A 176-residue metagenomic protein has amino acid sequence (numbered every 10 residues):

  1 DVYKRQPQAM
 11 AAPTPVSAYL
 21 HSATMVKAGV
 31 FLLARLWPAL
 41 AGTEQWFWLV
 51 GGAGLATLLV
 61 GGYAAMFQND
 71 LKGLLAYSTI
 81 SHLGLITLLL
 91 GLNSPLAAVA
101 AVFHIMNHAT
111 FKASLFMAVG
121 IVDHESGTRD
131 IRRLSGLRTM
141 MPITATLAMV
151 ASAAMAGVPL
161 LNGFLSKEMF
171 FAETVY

Functional and structural regions predicted by a protein language model:
D1-Y176: Hydrophobic transmembrane alpha-helices and their helix-loop junctions in integral membrane proteins
